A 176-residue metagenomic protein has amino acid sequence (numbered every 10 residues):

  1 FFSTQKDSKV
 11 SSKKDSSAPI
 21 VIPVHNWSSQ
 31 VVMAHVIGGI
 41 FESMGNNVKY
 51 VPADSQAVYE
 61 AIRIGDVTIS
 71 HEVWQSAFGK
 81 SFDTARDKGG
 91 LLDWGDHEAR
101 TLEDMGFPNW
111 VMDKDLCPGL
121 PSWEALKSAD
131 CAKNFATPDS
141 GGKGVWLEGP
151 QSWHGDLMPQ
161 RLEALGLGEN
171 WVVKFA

Functional and structural regions predicted by a protein language model:
F2-V21, F41-E42, K133-K143: Immediate post-signal peptide segment of exported/extracytoplasmic ligand-binding proteins
K14-S29, N46-V51, G142-L147: Short, well-ordered beta-strand elements
H25-W27, W110-M112, E148-H154: Short coil/turn segments
W27-S28, N46-A61, V172-A176: Short helix-initiation/N-cap motifs at beta->coil->alpha
A34, A53-G89: Pocket-flanking alpha-helical
I37-M44, A125, D130-V172: Ligand-binding cleft/hinge of the Venus flytrap
S76-G79, D83, G90-G95, L157 (+1 more regions): Flexible, solvent-exposed loop/hinge segments that line or gate ligand/substrate-binding clefts
G90-W146: A conserved helix-loop-strand patch within extracytoplasmic ligand-binding domains of the periplasmic binding
